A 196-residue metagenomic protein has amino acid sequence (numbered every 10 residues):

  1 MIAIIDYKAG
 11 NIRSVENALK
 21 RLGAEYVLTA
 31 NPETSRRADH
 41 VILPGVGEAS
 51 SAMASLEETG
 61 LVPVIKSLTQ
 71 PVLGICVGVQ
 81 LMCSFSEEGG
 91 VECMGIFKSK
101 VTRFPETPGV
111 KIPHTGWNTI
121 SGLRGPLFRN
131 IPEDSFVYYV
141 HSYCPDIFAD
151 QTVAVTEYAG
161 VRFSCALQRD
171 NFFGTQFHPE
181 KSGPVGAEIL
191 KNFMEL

Functional and structural regions predicted by a protein language model:
M1, Y26-R37: Short acidic low-complexity segments
I2-A24, P179-K181: N-terminal beta1-alpha1 ligand-phosphate binding loop
H40: Short, Asp-centered acidic motifs that coordinate Mg2+ and/or phosphate in catalytic or ligand-binding sites
G47-T115: Cysteine-nucleophile active-site neighborhood
S84-G160: Pocket-forming structural segment of enzyme catalytic cores
D134, Q168-F173: Beta-strand-turn-beta hairpins that frame and shape the catalytic cleft of phosphate-ester-processing enzymes
V161-Q168: Short, surface-exposed beta-strand/loop micro-motifs that present aromatic residues
T175-L196: Acyltransferase
